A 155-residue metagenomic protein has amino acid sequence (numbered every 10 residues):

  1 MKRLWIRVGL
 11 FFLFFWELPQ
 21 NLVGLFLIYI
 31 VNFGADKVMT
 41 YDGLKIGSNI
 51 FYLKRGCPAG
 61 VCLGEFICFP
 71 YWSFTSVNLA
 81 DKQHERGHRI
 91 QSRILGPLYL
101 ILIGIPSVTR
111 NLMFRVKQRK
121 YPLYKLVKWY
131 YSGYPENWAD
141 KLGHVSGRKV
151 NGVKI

Functional and structural regions predicted by a protein language model:
K2-T40, G47-C57, C62, Y71 (+1 more regions): Metalloprotease/metallohydrolase-associated module, dominated by Zn2+-dependent proteases
G64-E65, F69-Y71, D81: Helix-adjacent hinge/juxtasegments
I67, S73-T75, G96-P97: Short, solvent-exposed loop/turn segments at secondary-structure junctions
V77-R89: Short alpha-helical catalytic segment bearing the HExxH-like zincin motif of zinc-dependent metalloproteases
R86-G104: Catalytic Zn2+-binding segment of zinc metalloproteases
